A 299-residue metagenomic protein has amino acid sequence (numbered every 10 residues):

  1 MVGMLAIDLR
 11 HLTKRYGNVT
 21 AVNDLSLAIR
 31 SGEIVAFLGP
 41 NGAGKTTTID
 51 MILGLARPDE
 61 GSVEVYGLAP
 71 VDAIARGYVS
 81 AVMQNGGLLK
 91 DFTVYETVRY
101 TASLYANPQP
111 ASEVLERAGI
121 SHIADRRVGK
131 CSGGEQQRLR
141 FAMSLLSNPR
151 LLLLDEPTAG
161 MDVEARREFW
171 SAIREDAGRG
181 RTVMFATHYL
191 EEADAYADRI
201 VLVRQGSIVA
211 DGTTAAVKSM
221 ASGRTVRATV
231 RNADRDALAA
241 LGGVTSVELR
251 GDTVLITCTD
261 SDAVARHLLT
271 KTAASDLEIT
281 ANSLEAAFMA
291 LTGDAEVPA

Functional and structural regions predicted by a protein language model:
M1-T13, D294-A299: ABC-family P-loop ATPase nucleotide-binding domain
L5-I7, K14-R204, A210: ABC transporter nucleotide-binding domains
Y66, A75, A106, S219-S222 (+2 more regions): A generic structural signal for secondary-structure junctions that act as hinges or helix/strand caps at the edges
W170-C258: ABC transporter nucleotide-binding domain
G223-A299: Short, charged/small-residue-rich alpha-helical element at the C-terminal edge of ABC transporter nucleotide-binding
